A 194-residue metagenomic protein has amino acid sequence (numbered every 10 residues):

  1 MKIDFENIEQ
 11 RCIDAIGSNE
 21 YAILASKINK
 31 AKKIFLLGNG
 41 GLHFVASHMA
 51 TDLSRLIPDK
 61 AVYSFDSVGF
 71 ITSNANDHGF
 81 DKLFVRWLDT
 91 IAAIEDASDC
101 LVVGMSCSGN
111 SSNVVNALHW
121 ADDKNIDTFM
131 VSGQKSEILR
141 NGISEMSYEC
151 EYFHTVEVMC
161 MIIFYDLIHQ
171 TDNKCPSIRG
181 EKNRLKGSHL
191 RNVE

Functional and structural regions predicted by a protein language model:
M1-I13, V193-E194: Cofactor-/ligand-binding subdomain signature composed of acidic, glycine-rich, tryptophan-containing flexible loops
K2-F5, Y21-L24, A46: Hydrophobic packing residues in well-ordered alpha-helices of helical domains and bundles
I3-D4, N29, E95-D99: A short alpha-helix capping/helix-coil boundary motif
R11-A31: A short, well-structured juxtamembrane/interface segment
G17, H189-N192: Acidic (Asp/Glu-rich), glycine- and aromatic
I34-L185, H189-L190: Glycine-rich phosphate-binding loops that contact phosphosugars or nucleotide phosphates
